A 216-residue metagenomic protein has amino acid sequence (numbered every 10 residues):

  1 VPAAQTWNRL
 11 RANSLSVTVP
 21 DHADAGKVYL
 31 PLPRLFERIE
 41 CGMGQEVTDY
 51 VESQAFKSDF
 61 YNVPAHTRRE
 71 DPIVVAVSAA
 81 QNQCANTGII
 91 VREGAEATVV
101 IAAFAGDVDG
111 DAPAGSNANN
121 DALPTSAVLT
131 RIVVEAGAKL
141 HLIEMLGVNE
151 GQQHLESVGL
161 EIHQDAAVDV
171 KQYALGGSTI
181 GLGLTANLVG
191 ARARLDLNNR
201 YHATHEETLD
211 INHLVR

Functional and structural regions predicted by a protein language model:
V1-Q54, A65: Long, low-complexity, mixed-charge
R38-R216: Conserved beta-strand/loop scaffold segments within soluble protein domains that form the structured core and edges
